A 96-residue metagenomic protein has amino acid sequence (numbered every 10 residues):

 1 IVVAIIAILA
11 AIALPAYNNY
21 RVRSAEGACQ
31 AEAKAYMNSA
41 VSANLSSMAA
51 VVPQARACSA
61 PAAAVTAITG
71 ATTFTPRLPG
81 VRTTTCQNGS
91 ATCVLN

Functional and structural regions predicted by a protein language model:
I1-N18: N-terminal single-pass transmembrane signal-anchor helix
A13-A16, E32, G70: A general marker of short, structured functional hotspots
Y17-Y20, F74: Conserved short hydrophobic patches within well-ordered secondary structure
N19-R56: Conserved hydrophobic/amphipathic alpha-helical signal-anchor segments
V41-N96: Periplasmic/extracellular, small/polar-rich flexible segments of pilin-like filament-forming proteins
